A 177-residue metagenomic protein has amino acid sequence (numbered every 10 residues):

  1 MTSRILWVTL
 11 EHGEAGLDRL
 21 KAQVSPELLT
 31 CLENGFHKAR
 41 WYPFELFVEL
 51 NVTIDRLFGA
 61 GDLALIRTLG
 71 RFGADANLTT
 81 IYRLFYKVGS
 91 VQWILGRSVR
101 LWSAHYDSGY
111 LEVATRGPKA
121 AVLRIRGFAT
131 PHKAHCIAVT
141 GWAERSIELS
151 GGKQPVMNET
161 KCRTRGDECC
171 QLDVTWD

Functional and structural regions predicted by a protein language model:
M1-A60: N-terminal leader/assembly segments
N34-A138, K153-P155, K161-R163: Amphipathic interaction/junction segments at domain boundaries or subunit interfaces
L63, R145, C170-Q171: Short, electropositive, low-hydrophobicity segments enriched in small/polar residues
I137-G151: Short, non-transmembrane amphipathic alpha-helical segments
M157-W176: Beta-rich nucleic-acid/ligand-interaction surfaces
